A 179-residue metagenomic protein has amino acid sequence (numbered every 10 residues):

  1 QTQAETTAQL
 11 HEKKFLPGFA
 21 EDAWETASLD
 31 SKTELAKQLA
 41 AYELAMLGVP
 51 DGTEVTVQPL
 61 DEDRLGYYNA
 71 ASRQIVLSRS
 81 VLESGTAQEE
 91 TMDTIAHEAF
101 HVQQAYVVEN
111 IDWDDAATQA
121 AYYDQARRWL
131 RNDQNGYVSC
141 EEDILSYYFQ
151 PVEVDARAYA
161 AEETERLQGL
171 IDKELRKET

Functional and structural regions predicted by a protein language model:
Q1-A23, T53-D63, I111-D115, Q119-C140: Non-catalytic architectural context of zinc metalloproteases
K13-A71: Auxiliary, metal-adjacent structural segments of Zn-dependent hydrolase domains
D30, E34, G85-E90, T94 (+1 more regions): Soluble non-cytosolic domains of exported or imported proteins
T33, K37, D63, D93-A96 (+2 more regions): Hydrophobic alpha-helical segments
Q58-E89, V102-Y106: Active-site scaffold of zinc-dependent metalloenzymes
E98-D115: Catalytic Zn2+-binding segment of zinc metalloproteases
D114-T179: Metalloprotease/metallohydrolase-associated module, dominated by Zn2+-dependent proteases
